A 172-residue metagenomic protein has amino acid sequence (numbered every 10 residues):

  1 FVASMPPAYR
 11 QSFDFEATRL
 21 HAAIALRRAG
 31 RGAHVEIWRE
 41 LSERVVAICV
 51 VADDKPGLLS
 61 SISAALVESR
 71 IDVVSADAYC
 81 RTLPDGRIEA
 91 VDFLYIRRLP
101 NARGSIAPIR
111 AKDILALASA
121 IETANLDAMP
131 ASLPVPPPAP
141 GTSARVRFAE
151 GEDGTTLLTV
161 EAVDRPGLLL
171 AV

Functional and structural regions predicted by a protein language model:
F1-V172: Regulatory modules associated with amino-acid/nitrogen control
